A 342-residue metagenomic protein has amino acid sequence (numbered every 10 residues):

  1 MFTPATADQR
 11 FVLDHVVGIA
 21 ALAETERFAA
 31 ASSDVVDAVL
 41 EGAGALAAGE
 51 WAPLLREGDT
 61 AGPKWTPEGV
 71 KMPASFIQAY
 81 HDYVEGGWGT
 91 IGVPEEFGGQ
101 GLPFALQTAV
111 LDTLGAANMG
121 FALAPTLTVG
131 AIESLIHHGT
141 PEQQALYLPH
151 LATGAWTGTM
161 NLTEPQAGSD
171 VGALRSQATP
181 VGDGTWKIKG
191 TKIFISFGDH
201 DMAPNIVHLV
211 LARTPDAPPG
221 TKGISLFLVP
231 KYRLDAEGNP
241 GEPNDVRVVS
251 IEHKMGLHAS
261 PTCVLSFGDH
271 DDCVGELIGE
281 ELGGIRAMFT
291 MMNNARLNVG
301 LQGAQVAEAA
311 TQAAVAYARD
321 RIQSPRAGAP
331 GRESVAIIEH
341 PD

Functional and structural regions predicted by a protein language model:
M1-L123, L146: Amphipathic, small/basic residue-rich leader segments at the start of a protein or domain
H15-E24, F76-G87, Q107, T185-I188 (+2 more regions): Active-site-adjacent bridging/hinge elements
E24-V36, T60-W65, W88-E96, L111-M119 (+7 more regions): Glycine- and acidic
L54-T66, L123, L127, R319-V335: Short, glycine/acidic-rich hinge or "gate" loops at secondary-structure transitions that mediate conformational
P63, L127-T128, G139-T179, G184 (+1 more regions): Internal maturation/activation junctions in enzymes
T185-P243: A short core secondary-structure module
F194, R233-V249, K254, P261-A295 (+1 more regions): A glycine-rich, basic-preceded beta-loop-alpha segment at the flavin cofactor/substrate interface of flavin-utilizing
G300-Q312: Alpha-helical support elements that line or immediately flank enzyme active sites and cofactor-binding pockets
